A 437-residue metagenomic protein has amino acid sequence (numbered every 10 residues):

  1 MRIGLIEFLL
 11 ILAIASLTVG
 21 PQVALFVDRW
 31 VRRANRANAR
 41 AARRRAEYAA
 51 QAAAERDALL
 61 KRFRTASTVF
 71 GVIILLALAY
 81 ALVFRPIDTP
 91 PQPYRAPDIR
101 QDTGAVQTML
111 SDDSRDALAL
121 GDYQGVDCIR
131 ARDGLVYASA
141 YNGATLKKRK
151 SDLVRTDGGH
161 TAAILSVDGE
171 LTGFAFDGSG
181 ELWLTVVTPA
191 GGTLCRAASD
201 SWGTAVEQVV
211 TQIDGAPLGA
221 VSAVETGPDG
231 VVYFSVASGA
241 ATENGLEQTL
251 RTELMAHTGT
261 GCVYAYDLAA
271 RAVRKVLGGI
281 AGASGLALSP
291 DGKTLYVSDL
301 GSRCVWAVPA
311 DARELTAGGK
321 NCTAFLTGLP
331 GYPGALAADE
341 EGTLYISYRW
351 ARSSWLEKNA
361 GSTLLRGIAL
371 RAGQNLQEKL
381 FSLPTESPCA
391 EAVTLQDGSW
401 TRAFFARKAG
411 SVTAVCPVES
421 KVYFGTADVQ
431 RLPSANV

Functional and structural regions predicted by a protein language model:
M1-L25: Hydrophobic single transmembrane helices highlighted by the model
G4, R44, A52-A54, L336: Exposed, low-complexity/repetitive linear segments and helix-based recognition motifs, biased toward charged/polar
G4-F8, R64-I74: Hydrophobic H-region at the start of alpha-helical membrane spans
Q22-A34: Membrane-spanning helices that line or support transport/gating and their immediate boundary helices in channels
R33-Q51: N-terminal intrinsically disordered, acidic low-complexity segments at the extreme N-terminus
Q51, I74-L75: Terminal non-domain segments
A54-A66: Short, Lys/Arg-rich cytosolic juxtamembrane segment immediately N-terminal
G71, A77-V437: Sequence-structural signature of mature extracellular/luminal beta-sheet repeat domains, prominently beta-propellers
